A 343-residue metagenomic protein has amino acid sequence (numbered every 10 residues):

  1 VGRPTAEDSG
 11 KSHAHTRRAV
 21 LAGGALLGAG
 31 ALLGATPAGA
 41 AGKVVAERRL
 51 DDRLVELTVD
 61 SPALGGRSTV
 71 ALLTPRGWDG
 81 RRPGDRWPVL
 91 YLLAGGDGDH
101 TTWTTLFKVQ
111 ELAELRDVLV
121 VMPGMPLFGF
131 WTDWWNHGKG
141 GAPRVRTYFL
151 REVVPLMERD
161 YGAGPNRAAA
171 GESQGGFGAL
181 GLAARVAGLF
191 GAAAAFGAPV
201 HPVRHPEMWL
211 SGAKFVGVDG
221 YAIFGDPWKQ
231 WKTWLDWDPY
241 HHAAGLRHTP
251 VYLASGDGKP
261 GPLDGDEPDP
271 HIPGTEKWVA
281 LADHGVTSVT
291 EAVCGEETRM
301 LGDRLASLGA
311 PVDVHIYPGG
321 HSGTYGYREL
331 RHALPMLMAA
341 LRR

Functional and structural regions predicted by a protein language model:
V1-H15, L26-A31: N-terminal secretory signal peptides
G2-R3, A19-G28, G39-R343: Non-catalytic cap/lid and distal C-terminal segments of serine-dependent acyl enzymes
A35-P37: N-terminal signal peptide c-region/cleavage motif recognized by signal peptidases
